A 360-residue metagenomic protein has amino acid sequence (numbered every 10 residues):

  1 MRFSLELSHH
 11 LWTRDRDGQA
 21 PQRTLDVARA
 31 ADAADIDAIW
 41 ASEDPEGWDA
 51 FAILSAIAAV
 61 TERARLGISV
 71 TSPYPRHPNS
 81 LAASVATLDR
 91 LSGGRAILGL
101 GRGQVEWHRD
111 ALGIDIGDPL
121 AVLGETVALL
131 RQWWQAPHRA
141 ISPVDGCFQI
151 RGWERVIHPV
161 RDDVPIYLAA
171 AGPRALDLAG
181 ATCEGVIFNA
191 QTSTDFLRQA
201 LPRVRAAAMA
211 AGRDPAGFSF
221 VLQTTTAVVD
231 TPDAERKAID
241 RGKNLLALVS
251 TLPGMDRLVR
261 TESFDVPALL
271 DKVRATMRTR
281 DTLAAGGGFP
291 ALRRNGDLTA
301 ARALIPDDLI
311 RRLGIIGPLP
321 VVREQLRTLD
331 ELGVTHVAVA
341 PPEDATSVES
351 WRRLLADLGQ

Functional and structural regions predicted by a protein language model:
M1-F3, I36-A38, T61-L66, R90-I97 (+5 more regions): Short, well-ordered coil/turn segments that N-cap beta-strands
M1-L66, V164: N-terminal beta1-alpha1-beta2 module of alpha/beta enzyme domains
F3-H9, I39-A41, L66-S69, A96-L100 (+5 more regions): Hydrophobic faces of well-ordered beta-strands that scaffold small-molecule active sites in alpha/beta enzyme cores
S4-Q22, S69-P78, V160-A171, T226-D230 (+1 more regions): Active-site mouth loops of central-metabolism enzymes
D17-A31, L81-S84, A170-L178, G242 (+1 more regions): Short, acidic/polar
D35, I57, L88, L130 (+4 more regions): Conserved, mostly hydrophobic/aromatic
F51-T71, P75, V122, T126 (+3 more regions): Alpha-helix-loop-beta-strand connector modules within alpha/beta enzyme cores
G117-I157, L197-P202, A206-T328: An alpha-helical appendage that flanks or caps ligand/catalytic pockets
